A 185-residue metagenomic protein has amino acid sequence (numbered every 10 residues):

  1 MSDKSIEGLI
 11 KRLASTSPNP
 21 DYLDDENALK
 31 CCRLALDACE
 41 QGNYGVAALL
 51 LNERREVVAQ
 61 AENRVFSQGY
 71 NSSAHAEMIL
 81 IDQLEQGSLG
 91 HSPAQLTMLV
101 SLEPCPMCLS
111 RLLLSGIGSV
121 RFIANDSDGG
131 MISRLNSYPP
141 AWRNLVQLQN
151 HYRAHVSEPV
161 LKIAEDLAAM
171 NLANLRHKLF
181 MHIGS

Functional and structural regions predicted by a protein language model:
M1-A38, P104, R111-S185: Zinc-dependent deaminase
E40-V46: A short helix-loop-beta-strand connector motif used in the catalytic cores of GNAT acetyltransferases and, in some
Q41, E53-R54: Short, ordered coil/turn segments that flank beta-strands lining enzyme active or ligand-binding pockets
V46-N52: Short beta-strand scaffold segments in enzyme catalytic cores
E56-V65: Short beta->alpha transition motifs characteristic of CBS
A59-Q60, A76-H91: Glycine/small-residue-rich phosphate/adenosyl-binding loop
V65-I79: A short, polar/charged loop-to-alpha-helix boundary motif
G90-L102: Immediate flanking context of iron-sulfur cluster ligation sites
